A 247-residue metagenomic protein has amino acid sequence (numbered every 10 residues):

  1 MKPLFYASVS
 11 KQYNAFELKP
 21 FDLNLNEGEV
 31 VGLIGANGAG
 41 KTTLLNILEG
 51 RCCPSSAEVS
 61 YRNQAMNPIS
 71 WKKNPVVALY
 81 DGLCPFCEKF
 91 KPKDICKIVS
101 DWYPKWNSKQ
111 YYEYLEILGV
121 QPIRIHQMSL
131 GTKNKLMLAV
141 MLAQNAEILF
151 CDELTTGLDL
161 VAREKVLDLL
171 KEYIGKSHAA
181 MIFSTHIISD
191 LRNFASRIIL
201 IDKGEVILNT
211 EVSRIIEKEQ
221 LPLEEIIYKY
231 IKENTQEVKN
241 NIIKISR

Functional and structural regions predicted by a protein language model:
Y6-V9, F16-N26, A57: Conserved beta-strand
I34-A36: The feature captures the beta-strand-to-loop junction immediately N-terminal to the Walker
E49: Helix-to-loop junction immediately C-terminal to a conserved catalytic motif
A57-K73: Conserved ABC transporter NBD signature motif
D81-L136: ABC-family P-loop ATPase nucleotide-binding domains
L149-E153: Catalytic Walker B motif of ABC-type/P-loop ATPase nucleotide-binding domains
L160-A162: Helix N-cap at the start of a conserved alpha-helix in ABC-type nucleotide-binding domains
